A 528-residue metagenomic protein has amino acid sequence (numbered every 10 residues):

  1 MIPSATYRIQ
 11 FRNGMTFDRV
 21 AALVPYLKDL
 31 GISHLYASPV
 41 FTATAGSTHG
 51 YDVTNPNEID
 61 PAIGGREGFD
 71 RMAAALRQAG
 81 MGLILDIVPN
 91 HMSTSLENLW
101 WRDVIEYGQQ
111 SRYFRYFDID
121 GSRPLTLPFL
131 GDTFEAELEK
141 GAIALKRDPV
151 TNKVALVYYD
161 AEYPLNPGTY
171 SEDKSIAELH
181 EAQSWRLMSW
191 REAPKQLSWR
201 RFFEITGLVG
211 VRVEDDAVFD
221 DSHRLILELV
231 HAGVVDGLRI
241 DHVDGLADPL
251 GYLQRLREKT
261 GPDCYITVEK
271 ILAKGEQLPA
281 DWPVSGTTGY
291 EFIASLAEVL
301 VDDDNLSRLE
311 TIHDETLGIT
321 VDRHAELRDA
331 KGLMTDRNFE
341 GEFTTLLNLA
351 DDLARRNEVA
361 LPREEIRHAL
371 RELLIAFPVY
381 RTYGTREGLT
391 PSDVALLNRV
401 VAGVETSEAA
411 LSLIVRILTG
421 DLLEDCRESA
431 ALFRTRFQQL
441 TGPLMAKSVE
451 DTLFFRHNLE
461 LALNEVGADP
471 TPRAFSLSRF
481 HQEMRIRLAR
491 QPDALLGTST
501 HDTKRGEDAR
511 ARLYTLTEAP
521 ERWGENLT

Functional and structural regions predicted by a protein language model:
M1-R200, A232, H242-L309: Acidic/aromatic-lined carbohydrate-recognition and catalytic surfaces of CAZymes acting on diverse glycans
E139, V150, A161, S171-A232 (+3 more regions): Flexible, glycine-rich loop/tail regions that form catalytic "lids" or insertion modules at the edges of active sites
